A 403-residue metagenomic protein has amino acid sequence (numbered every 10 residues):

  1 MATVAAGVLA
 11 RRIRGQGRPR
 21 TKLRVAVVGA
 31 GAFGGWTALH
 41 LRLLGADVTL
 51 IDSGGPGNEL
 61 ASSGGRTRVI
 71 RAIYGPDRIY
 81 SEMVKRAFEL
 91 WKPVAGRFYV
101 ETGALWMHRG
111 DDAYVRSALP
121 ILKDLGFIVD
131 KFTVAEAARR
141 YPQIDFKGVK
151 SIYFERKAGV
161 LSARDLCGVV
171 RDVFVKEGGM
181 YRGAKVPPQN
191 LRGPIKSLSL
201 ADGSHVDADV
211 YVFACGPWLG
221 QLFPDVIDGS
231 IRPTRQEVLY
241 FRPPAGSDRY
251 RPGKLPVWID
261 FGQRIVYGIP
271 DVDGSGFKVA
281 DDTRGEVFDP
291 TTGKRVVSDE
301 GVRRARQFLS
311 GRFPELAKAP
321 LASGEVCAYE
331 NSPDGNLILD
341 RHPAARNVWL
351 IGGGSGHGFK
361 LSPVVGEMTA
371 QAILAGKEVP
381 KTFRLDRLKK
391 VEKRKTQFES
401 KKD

Functional and structural regions predicted by a protein language model:
T21-L23, A201-V210: Core beta-strand elements of the Rossmann-like FAD/NAD(P) dinucleotide-binding domain in flavoenzyme oxidoreductases
L23-T49: N-terminal Rossmann-like FAD-binding beta1-loop-alpha1 element of flavoenzymes
V28, V206-W218, G366: Short hydrophobic core segments
F33, L39-L44, R97-E101, C215-N347: Active-site substrate-recognition segment that forms the wall of the catalytic cavity or substrate channel
L43-S63: Glycine-rich FAD pyrophosphate-binding loop
T67-R140, V149, I265: Dinucleotide-binding Rossmann-like beta1-alpha1 core, especially the glycine-rich loop that anchors the ADP
M107, D111-G178, R182-G183, P188-P194 (+1 more regions): Flavin (FAD/FMN) cofactor-binding and adjacent substrate-gating region of FAD-dependent oxidoreductase domains
F308-D403: C-terminal catalytic lobe of FAD-dependent flavoproteins
